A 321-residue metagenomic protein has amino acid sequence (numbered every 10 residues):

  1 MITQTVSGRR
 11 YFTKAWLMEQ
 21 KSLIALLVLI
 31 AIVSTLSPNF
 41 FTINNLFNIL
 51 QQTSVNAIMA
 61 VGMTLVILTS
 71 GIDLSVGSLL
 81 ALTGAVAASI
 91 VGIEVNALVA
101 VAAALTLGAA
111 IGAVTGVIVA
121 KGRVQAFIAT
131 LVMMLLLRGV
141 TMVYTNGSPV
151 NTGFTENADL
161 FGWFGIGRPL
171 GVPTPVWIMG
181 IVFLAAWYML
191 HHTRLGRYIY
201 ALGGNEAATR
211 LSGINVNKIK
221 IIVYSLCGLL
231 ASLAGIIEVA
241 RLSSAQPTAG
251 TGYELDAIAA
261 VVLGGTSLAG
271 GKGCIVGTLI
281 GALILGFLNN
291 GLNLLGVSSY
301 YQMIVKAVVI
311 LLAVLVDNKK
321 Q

Functional and structural regions predicted by a protein language model:
M1-A31, L184, G204, L211-K218 (+1 more regions): Cytosolic-side transmembrane-helix boundaries in multi-pass membrane proteins
M1-A60, E94-V99, V172, I214: Membrane-interfacial amphipathic/re-entrant helices at transmembrane-helix boundaries
Y11-K14, I72, A110-N151, L190-R194 (+3 more regions): Short loop segments and helix-boundary regions at transmembrane helix junctions of multi-pass inner-membrane proteins
S22-T35, M63-T64, M134-V140, I178-M189 (+4 more regions): Hydrophobic core segments of alpha-helical transmembrane domains in multi-pass membrane transport and ion-translocation
A31-I93, I118-V124, G265-V276, V308 (+1 more regions): Single transmembrane alpha-helix segments in multi-pass membrane proteins
N96-A104, A110-T115, V119, R168-A245: Helix-loop-helix "hairpin" substructures at the membrane interface of multi-pass membrane proteins
A126-T193, I219-I222, L242-G250: Transmembrane helix-bundle core of multi-pass membrane transporters and related energy-transducing complexes
S225, A231, R241-A307: Transmembrane alpha-helical segments in multi-pass inner-membrane proteins
